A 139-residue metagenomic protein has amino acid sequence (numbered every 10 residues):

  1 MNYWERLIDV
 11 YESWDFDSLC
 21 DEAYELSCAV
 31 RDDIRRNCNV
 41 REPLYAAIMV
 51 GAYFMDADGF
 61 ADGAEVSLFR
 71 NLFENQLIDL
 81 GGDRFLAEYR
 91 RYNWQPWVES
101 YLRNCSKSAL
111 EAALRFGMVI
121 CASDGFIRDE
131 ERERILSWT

Functional and structural regions predicted by a protein language model:
M1-T139: Small-residue-enriched hydrophobic alpha-helices in membranes
